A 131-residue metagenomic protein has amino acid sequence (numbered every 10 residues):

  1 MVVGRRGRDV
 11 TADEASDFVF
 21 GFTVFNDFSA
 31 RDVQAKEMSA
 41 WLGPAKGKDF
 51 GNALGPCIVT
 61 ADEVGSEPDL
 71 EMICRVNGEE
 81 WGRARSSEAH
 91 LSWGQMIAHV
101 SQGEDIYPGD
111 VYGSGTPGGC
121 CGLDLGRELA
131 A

Functional and structural regions predicted by a protein language model:
V2-R6, G109: Short, conserved beta-strand element in jelly-roll/cupin
G7-V10, V64-G65: Short helix-loop capping/hinge motifs at secondary-structure junctions, enriched in acidic/polar residues
V10-F22: N-terminal accessory regions of nucleic-acid-interacting proteins
R31-A131: Catalytic-pocket segment enriched in acidic/His residues
